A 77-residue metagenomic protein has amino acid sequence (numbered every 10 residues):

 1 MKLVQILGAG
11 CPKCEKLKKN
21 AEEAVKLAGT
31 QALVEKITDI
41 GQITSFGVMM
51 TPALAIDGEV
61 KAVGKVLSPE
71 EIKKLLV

Functional and structural regions predicted by a protein language model:
M1-N20: Local sequence-structure signature of Cys/Sec-based thiol-disulfide redox active-site neighborhoods
M1-V4, Q31, V77: Compositionally biased, disordered extreme N-termini, encompassing classical targeting presequences
E15-K18, V48, V66: Conserved strand-to-helix beginnings and helix N-cap segments that scaffold or border functional pockets
N20-L33: Conserved helix-turn-beta segment immediately C-terminal to the redox Cys motif in thioredoxin-like folds
T30-Q42: Thiol-based oxidoreductase modules, predominantly thioredoxin-like and allied folds used for disulfide exchange
G47-L54: Structural micro-motif
E59-V77: Non-catalytic, surface beta->alpha helical segment in thiol-disulfide oxidoreductase systems
